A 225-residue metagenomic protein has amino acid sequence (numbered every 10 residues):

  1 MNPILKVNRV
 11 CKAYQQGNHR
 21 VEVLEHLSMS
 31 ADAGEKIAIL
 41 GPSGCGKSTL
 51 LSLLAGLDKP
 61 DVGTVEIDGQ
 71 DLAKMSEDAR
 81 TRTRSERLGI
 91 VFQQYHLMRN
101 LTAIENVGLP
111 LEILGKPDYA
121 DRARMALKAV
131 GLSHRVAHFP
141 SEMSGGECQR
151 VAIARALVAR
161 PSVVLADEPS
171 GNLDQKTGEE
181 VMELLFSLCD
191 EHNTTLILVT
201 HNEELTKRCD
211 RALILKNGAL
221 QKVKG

Functional and structural regions predicted by a protein language model:
M1: Exposed loop/turn and edge beta-strand positions of beta-sandwich/beta-sheet ligand-binding modules
I4-K216: ABC family nucleotide-binding domain
L114, V223-G225: Short hydrophobic/aromatic patches at helix-to-coil boundaries
N217-V223: Conserved switch/coupling elements of ABC/ABC-like ATPase nucleotide-binding domains
